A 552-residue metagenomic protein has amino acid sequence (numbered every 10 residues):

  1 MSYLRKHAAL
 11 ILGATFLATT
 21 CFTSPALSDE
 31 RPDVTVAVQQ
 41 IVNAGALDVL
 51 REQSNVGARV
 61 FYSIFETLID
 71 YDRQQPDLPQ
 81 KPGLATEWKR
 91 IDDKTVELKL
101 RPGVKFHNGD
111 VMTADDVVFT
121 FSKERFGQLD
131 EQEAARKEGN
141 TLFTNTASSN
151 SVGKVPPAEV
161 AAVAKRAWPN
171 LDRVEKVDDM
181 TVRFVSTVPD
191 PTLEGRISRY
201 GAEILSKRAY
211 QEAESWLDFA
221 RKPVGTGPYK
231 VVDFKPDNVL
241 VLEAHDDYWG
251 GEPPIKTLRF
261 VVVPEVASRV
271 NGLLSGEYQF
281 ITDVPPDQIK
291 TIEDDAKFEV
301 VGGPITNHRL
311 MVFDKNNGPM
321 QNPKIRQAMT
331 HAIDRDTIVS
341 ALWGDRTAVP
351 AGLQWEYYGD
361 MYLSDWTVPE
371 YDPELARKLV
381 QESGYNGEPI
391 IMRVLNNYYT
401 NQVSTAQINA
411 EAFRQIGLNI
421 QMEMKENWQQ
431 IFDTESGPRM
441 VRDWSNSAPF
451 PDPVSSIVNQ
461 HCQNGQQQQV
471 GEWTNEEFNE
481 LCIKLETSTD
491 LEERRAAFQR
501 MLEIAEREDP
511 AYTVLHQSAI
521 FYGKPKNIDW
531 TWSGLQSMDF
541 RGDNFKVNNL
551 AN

Functional and structural regions predicted by a protein language model:
T35, T113-T120, D179-P189, G227-P228 (+7 more regions): Alpha-helical secondary-structure segments
A37-I91, S122, K222-G225: N-terminal lobe/hinge region of extracytoplasmic solute-binding protein
I41-R59, K81-L84, D110, Q132-E133 (+5 more regions): A structural "hinge/loop" feature
V42, K235, I333-M361, R377 (+2 more regions): Detector for C-terminal structural segments
D72-Q75, A158, D179, P189-P253 (+4 more regions): Gly/Pro-rich hinge or "lid" segments in bacterial periplasmic/extracellular proteins
T86-F143, S148, R183, R269-G272 (+1 more regions): Aromatic- and charge-enriched surface segment that lines or borders ligand/interaction sites
K89, A134-R208: Surface-exposed binding/hinge segments that line and control ligand-binding clefts or catalytic entry sites
E214-L217, D246-T291, N419: Ligand-site clamp/hinge motif
